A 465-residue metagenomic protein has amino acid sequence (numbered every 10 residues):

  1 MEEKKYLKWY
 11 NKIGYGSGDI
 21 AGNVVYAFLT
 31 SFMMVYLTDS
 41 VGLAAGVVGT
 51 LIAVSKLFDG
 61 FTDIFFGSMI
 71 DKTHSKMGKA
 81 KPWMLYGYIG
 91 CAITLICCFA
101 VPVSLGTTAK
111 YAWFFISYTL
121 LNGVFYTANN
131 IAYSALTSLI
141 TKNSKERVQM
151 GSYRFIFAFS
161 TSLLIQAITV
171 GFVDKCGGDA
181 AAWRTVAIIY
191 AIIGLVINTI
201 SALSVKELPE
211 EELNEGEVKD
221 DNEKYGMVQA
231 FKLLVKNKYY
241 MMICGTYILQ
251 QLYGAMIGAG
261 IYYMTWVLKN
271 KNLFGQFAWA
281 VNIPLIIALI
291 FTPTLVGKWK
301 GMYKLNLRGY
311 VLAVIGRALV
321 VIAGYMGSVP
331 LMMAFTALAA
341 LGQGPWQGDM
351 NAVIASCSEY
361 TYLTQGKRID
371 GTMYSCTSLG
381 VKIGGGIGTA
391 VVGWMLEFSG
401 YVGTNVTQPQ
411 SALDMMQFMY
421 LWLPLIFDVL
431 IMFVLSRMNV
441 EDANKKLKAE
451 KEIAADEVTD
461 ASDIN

Functional and structural regions predicted by a protein language model:
E2-N465: Membrane-embedded alpha-helical bundles of multi-pass transporters/translocases, especially carrier/permease families
